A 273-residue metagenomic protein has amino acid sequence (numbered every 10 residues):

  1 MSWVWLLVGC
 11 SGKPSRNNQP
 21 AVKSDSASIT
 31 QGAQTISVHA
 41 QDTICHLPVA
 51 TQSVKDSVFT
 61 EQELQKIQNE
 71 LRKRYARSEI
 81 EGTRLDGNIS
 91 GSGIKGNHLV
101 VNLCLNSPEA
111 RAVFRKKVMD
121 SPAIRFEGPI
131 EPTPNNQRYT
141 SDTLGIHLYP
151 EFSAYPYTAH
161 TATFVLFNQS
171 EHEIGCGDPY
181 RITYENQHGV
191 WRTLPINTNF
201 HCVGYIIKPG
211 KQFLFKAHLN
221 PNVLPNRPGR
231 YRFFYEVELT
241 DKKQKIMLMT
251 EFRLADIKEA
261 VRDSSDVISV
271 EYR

Functional and structural regions predicted by a protein language model:
L7-G9: C-terminal motif of bacterial Sec signal peptides marking the signal peptidase cleavage site
S11-P14: Bacterial signal peptide processing site
A21-S24, S28-Q62, I80-R115: Short glycine/threonine-rich beta-strand-turn micro-motifs
T51-Q68, R125-N136: Short proline/glycine- and acidic-rich turn/helix-capping motifs at secondary-structure junctions
V58, L103-S107, S170, D178-Y180 (+2 more regions): A mature extracytoplasmic/lumenal domain signature
E131-H201, I206, E236-R273: Primarily secretory-pathway and cell-envelope proteins
N197-L224: Intrinsically disordered, low-complexity Pro/Gly/Ser/Thr-rich segments with frequent PxxP/GP/PP motifs and embedded
Q212, R227-V237: A short tyrosine-centered beta-strand micro-motif
